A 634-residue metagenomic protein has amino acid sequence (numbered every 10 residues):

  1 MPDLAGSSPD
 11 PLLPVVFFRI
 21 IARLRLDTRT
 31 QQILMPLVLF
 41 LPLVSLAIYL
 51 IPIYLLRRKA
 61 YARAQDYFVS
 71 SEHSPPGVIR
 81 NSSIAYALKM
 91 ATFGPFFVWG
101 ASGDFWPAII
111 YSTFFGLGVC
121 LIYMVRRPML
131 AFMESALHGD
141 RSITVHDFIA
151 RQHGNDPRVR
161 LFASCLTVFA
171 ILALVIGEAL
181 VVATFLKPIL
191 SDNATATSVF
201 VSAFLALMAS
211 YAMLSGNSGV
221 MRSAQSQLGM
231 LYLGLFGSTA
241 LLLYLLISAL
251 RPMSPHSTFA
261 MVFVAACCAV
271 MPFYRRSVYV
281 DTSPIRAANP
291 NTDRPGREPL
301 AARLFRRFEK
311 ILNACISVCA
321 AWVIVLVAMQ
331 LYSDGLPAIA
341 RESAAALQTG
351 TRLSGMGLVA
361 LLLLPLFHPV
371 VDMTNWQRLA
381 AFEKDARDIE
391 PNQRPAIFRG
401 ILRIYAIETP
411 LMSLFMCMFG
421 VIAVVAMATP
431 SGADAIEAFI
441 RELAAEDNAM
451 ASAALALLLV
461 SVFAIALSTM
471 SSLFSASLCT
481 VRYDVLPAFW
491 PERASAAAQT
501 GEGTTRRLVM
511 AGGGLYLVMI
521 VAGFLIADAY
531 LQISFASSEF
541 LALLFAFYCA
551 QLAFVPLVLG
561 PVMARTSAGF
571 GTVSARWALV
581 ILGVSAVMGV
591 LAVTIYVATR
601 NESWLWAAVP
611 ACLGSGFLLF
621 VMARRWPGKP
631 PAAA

Functional and structural regions predicted by a protein language model:
L13-L56, M253-R275, I311-V323, V327 (+3 more regions): A generic transmembrane alpha-helix motif of multi-pass inner-membrane proteins
P14-G94, A212-S215, G234, M271-S317 (+3 more regions): Membrane-interface "cap" regions at the ends of multi-pass membrane proteins
I48-R63, L121-S142, H146, S210 (+5 more regions): Juxtamembrane interface elements at the cytosolic ends of transmembrane helices in multi-pass membrane proteins
R63-P76, S223, D281-I316, F540-G614 (+1 more regions): C-terminal membrane-solvent junction of multi-pass transporters and transport-like membrane proteins
F68-R141, R352-H368, N375-R378, R387-T429 (+1 more regions): Membrane-interface helix-loop-helix modules in multi-pass membrane proteins
I110-M213, P272, L361-H368, V462-S472: Helix-loop-helix module between adjacent transmembrane segments
T113-G116, R160-T167, L180, P188-G219 (+4 more regions): Transmembrane alpha-helical segments of multi-pass small-molecule transport proteins
Q152-L161, V168-L172, S198-S202, Y483-S537 (+1 more regions): Loop-to-transmembrane helix boundary motifs in multi-pass membrane proteins
